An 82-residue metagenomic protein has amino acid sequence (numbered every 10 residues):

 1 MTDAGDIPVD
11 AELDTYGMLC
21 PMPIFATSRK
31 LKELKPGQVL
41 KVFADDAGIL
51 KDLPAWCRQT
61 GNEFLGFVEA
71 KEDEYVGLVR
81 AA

Functional and structural regions predicted by a protein language model:
M1-T2, A82: Iron-sulfur (Fe-S) cluster-binding modules
T2-D3, K30: Short, flexible, glycine/charge-rich loop motifs used to bind or transfer phosphoryl groups or to couple energy/partner
D3-D14: Right-handed parallel beta-helix/beta-solenoid
E12, K41, L78: Short aromatic/hydrophobic contact patches that present stacked aromatics for nucleic-acid/ligand binding
T15-F67: Amphipathic, hydrophobic secondary-structure cores in small proteins
K71-E74: Short acidic/glycine-enriched loop/turn segments that link adjacent beta-strands
V76-A82: Core SAM-dependent methyltransferase catalytic element
